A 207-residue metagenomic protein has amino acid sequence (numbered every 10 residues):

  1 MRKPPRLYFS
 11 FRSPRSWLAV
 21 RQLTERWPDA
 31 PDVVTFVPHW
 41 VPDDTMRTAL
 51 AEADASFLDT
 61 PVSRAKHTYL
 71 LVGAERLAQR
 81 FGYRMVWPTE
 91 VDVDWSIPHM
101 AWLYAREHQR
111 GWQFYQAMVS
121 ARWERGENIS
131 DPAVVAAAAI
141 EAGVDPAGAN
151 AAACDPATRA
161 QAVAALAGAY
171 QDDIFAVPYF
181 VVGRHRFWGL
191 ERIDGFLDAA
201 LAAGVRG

Functional and structural regions predicted by a protein language model:
K3-V37, A117-G207: C-terminal cap of thioredoxin/glutaredoxin-like
W17-R122: Structural alpha/beta surface segment adjacent to cysteine/selenocysteine redox centers across thiol/disulfide enzymes
